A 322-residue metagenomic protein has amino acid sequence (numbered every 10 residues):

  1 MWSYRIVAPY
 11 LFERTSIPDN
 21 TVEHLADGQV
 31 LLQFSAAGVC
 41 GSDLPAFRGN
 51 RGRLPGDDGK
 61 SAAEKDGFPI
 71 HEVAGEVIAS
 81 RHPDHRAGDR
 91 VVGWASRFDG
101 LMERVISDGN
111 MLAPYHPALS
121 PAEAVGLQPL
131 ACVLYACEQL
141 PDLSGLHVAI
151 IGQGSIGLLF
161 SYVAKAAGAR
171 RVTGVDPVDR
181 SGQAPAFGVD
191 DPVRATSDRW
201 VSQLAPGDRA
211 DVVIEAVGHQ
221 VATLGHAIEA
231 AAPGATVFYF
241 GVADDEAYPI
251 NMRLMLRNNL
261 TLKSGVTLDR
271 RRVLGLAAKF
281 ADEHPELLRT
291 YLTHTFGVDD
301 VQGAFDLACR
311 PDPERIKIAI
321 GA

Functional and structural regions predicted by a protein language model:
E23-G38, G52-R97: Glycine-rich beta-strand-centered segment in the early N-terminal region that forms part of a ligand/cofactor-binding
K60-D66, I70-E72, R90-I151: NAD(P)H dinucleotide-binding glycine-rich loop of Rossmann-like/cofactor-binding domains, especially the beta1-alpha1
D84-H85, D142, A231: Short, well-ordered loop/turn sites that connect or cap secondary structure elements
V92, V213-I214, F238: N-terminal Rossmann-like NAD(P) cofactor-binding module of classical short-chain dehydrogenase/reductase
A122-A195: Mid-domain Rossmann-like dinucleotide-binding core that forms the NAD(H)/NADP(H) cofactor-binding site
D198-D208: Short amphipathic alpha-helix with an adjacent loop that forms part of the alpha/beta core around
Q220-E283, A322: Glycine-rich phosphate-binding loop and adjacent beta-alpha segment of Rossmann(oid) nucleotide-cofactor-binding
G225, R271-A322: C-terminal hydrophobic helical "lid"/dimerization subdomain of Rossmann-like NAD(P)H-dependent oxidoreductases
